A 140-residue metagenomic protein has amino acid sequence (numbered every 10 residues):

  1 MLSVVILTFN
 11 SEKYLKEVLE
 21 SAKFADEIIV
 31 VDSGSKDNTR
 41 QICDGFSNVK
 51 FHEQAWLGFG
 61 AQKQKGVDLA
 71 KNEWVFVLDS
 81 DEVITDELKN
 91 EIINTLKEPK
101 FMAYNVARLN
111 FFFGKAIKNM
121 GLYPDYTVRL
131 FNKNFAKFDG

Functional and structural regions predicted by a protein language model:
M1-S3, E27: Cell-envelope/extracellular polymer assembly enzymes that use nucleotide-activated donors
L2, V49-K50, F101: Short, conserved active-site loop motifs that form the nucleotide-linked donor/cofactor pocket
V5-F24: Short, well-formed alpha-helical segments that are part of the catalytic scaffolds of diverse glycosyltransferases
Y14-K16, D37-G45, E87-L88: Acidic helix N-cap motif at the loop->helix transition within catalytic regions of sugar-transfer enzymes
S21, D32-Q41, D79: A conserved acidic beta->alpha catalytic loop
S35, W56-G58, E82: Alpha/beta-hydrolase active-site loop signature
R40-L69: Conserved donor nucleotide-binding strand/loop of the catalytic core
G60-V67, E73-L78, T85-G140: Catalytic-site signature of metal-activated, phosphate-bearing donor transferases, centered on the GT-A/GT-A-like
